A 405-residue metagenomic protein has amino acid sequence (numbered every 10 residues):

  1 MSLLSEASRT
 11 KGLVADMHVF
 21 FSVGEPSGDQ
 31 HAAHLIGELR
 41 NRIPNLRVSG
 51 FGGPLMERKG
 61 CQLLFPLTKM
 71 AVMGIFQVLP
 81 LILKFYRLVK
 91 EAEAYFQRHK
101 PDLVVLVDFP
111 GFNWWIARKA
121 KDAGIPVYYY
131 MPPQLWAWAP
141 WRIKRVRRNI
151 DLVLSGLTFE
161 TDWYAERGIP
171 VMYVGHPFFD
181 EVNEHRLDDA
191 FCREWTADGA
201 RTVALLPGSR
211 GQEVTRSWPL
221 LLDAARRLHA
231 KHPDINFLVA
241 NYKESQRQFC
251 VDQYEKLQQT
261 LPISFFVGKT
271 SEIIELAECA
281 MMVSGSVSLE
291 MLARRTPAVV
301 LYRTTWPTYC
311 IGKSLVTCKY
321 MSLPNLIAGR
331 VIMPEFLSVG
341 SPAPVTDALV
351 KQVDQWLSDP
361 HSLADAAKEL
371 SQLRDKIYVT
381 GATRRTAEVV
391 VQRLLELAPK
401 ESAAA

Functional and structural regions predicted by a protein language model:
M1-A405: Nucleotide-activated sugar donor-binding and catalytic core shared by glycosyltransferases and related lipid-linked
